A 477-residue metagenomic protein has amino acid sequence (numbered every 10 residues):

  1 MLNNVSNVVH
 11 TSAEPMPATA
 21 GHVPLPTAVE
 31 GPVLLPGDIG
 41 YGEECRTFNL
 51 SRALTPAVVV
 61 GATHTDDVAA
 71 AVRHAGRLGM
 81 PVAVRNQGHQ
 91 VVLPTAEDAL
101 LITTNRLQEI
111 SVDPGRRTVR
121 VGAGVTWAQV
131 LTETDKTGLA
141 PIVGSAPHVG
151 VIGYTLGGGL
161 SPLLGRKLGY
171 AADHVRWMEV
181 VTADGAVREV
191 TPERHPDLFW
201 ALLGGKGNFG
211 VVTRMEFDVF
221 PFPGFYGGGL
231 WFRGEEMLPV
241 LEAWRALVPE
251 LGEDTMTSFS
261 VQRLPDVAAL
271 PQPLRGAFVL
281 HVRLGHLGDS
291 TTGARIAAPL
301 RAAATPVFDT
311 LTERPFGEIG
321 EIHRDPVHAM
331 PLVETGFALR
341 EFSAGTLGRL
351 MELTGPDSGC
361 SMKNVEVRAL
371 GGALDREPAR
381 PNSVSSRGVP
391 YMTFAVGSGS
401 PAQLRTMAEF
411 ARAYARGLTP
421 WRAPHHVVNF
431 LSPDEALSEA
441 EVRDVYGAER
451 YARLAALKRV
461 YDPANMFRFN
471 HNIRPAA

Functional and structural regions predicted by a protein language model:
M1-A477: Soluble FAD-dependent oxygen oxidases
